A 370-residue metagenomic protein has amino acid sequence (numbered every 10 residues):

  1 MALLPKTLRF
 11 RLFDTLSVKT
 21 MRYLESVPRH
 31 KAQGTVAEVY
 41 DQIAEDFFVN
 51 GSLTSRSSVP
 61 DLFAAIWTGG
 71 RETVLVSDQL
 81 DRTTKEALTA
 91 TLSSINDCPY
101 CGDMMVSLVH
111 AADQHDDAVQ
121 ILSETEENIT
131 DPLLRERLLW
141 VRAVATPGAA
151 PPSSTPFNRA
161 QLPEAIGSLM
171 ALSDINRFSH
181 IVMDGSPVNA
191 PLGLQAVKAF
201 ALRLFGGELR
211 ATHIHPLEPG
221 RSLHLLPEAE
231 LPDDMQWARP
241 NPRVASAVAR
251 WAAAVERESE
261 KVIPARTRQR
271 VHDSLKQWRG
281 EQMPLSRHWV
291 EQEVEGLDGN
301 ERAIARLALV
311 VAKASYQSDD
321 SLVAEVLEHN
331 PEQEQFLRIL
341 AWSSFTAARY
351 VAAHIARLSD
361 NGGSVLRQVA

Functional and structural regions predicted by a protein language model:
M1-A370: Hydrophobic alpha-helical segments
